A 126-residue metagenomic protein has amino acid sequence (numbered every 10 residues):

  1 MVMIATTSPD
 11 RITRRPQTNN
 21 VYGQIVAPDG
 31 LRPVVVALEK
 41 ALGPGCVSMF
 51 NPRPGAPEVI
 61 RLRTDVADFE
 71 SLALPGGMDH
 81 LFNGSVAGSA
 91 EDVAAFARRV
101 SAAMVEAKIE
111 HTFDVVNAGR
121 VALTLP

Functional and structural regions predicted by a protein language model:
M1-P126: Structured alpha/beta or helical-core interaction and ligand-binding surfaces enriched in interleaved
